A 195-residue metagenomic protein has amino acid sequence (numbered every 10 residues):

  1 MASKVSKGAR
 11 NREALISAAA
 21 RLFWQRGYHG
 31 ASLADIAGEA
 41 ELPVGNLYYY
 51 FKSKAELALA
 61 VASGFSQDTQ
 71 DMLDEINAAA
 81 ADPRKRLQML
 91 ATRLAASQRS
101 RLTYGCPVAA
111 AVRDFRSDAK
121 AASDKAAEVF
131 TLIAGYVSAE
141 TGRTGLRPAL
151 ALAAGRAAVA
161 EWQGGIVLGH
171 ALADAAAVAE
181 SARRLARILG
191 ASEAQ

Functional and structural regions predicted by a protein language model:
M1-R10, E193-Q195: N-terminal intrinsically disordered/low-complexity leader segments
A14, A18-E56, A60: Helix-turn-helix
F51, A110-D118: Short helix-capping/turn signature of helix-turn-helix
K54, V61, F65-T69, P83 (+4 more regions): Hydrophobic/aromatic residues within well-ordered alpha-helical segments
A60, G64, D74-Y104, G155: Hydrophobic alpha-helical connector segments
Q70, Q88-M89, S100-T103, D118-R143 (+2 more regions): Amphipathic alpha-helical packing segments from all-alpha helical-bundle domains
A109-A110, A149-L168, E180, R184-R187: Hydrophobic alpha-helical segments that form the core of small-molecule binding pockets and/or dimer interfaces
